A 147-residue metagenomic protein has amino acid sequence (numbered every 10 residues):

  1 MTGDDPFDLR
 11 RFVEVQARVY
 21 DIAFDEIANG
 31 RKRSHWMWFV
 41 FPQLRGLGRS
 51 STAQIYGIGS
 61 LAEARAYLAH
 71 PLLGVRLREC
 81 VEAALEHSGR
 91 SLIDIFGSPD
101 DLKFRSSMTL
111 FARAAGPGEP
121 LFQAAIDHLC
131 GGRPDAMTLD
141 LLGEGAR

Functional and structural regions predicted by a protein language model:
M1-D21, L141: Extreme N-terminal tail/first-helix region
V13-E26, L85-L92: Short amphipathic alpha-helical segments and their helix-coil junctions
F24, R65, M108-T109, D127: Amphipathic alpha-helical segments within well-ordered protein domains
E26-L61: Hydrophobic/aromatic-rich, well-ordered segments within soluble, folded domains that form packed cores
K32-F39, R76, D100-S107, L121 (+1 more regions): Residue-level detector of well-ordered alpha-helical segments, enriched for hydrophobic/aromatic packing positions
G46-T52, A112-F122: Short helix-capping/linker segments at secondary-structure and domain boundaries
A66-A115: Mid-chain, well-packed structural core segment of small domains
G118-R147: Charged phosphate-binding loop/patch that engages nucleotide di/tri-phosphates or the phosphate backbone of nucleic
